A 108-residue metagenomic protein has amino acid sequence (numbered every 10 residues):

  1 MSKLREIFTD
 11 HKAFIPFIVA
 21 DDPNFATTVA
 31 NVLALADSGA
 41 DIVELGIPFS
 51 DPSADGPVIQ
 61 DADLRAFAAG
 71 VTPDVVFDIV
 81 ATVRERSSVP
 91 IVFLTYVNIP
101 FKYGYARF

Functional and structural regions predicted by a protein language model:
M1-I18, A81, E85: N-terminal amphipathic alpha-helix/helix-capping segment at the start of soluble metabolic enzymes
R5, V32-L33, F77-V80: Generic structural signal for well-ordered alpha-helices, preferentially at hydrophobic/aromatic core positions
D10-F14, G39-D41, S87-I91: Short, well-ordered coil/turn segments that N-cap beta-strands
F14-A30, I91-Y105: Active-site mouth loops of central-metabolism enzymes
P16, L35, G46: Conserved, mostly hydrophobic/aromatic
P23, A40-P73: Glycine-rich, proline-tolerant flexible connector loops at the mouths of alpha/beta enzymes
T28-V43: Short amphipathic alpha-helices and their capping/turn segments at secondary-structure boundaries
V58-F108: Glycine/small-residue-rich loop that forms an oxyanion/phosphate-binding "nest" at active or ligand-binding sites
